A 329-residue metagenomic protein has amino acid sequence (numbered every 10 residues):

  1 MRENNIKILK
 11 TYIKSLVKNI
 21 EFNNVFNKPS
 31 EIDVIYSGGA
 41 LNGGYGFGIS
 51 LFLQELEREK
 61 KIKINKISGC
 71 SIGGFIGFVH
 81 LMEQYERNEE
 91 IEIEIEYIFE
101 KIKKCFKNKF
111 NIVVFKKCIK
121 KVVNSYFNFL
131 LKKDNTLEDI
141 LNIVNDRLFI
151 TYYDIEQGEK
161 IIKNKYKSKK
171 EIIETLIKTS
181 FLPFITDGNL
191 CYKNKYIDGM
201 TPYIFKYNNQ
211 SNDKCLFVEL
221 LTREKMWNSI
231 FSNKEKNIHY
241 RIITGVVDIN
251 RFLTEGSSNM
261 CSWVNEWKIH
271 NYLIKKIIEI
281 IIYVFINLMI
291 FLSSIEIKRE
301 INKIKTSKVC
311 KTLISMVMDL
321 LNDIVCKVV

Functional and structural regions predicted by a protein language model:
M1-I67, F78-V329: Patatin-like phospholipase
S71: Catalytic nucleophile serine of serine hydrolases, specifically the conserved "nucleophile elbow" pentapeptide
G74-F75: FAD-binding core of FAD-dependent oxidoreductases, characterized by glycine-rich FAD pyrophosphate-binding loops
